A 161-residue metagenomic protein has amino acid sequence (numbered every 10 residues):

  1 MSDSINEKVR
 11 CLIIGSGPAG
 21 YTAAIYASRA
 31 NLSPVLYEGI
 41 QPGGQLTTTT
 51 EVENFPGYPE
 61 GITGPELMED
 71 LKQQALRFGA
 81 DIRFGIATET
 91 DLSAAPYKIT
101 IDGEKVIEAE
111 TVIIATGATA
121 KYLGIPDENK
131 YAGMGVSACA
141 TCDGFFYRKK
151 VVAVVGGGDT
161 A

Functional and structural regions predicted by a protein language model:
M1, Y21-T22, G85, K98-D102 (+2 more regions): A generic local structural motif
S2-D3, T47-V106: N-terminal Rossmann-like dinucleotide/flavin-binding domain of flavoprotein oxidoreductases that bind FAD/FMN
I5-K8, I13-G39, A132, A138-A161: Rossmann-like dinucleotide/flavin-binding elements
L12-I14, V106-T119: Short hydrophobic core segments
A24-I25, T48, G124-D127: Short amphipathic alpha-helical segments
L36-T48: N-terminal glycine-rich anion-binding loops that anchor highly charged ligand groups
V112, T116-C139: Glycine-rich beta-alpha-beta "Rossmann" dinucleotide-binding loop(s) and their flanking helix/strand
